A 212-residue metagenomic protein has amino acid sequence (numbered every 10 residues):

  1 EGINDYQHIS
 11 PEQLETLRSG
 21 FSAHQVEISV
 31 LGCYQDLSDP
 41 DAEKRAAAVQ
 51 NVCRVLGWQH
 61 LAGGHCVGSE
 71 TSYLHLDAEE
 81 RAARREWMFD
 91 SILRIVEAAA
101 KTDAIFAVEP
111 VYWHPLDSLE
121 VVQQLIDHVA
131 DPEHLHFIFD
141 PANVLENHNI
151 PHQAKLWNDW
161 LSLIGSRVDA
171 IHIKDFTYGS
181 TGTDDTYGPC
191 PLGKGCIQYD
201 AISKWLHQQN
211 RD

Functional and structural regions predicted by a protein language model:
E1, S29-Y34, V67-E70, A107-V111 (+3 more regions): A cross-family glycoside hydrolase active-site/sugar-binding cleft signature
E1-R18, S72-L76: Glycine-rich, proline-tolerant flexible connector loops at the mouths of alpha/beta enzymes
G2-N4, L37-D41, H75-E80, L145-H148 (+1 more regions): A short acidic, helix-capping loop that chelates divalent metal ions and anchors anionic groups
N4, H8, D36-R45, C190-G193: The substrate-binding groove and active-site-proximal loops of carbohydrate-active enzymes, especially glycoside
I9-H24, M88-A98, D159-W160, A201-W205: Catalytic-core regions built around general acid/base machinery
L17, A46-G57, I150-L161: Short, acidic/polar
G20-H24, L37-F139: Active-site acidic/histidine proton-transfer and metal-coordination neighborhood in alpha/beta enzyme cores
A42, L116-D212: Histidine-acidic metal/acid-base catalytic patches
